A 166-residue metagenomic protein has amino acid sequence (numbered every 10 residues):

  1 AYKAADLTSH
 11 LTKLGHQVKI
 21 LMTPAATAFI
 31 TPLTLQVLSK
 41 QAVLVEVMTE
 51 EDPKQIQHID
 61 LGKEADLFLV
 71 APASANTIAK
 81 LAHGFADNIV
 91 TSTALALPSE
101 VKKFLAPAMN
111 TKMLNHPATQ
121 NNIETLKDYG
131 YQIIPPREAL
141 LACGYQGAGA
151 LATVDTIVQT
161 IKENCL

Functional and structural regions predicted by a protein language model:
A1-L105, T111-L166: A cross-family phosphate/adenosyl-ligand binding-site feature
